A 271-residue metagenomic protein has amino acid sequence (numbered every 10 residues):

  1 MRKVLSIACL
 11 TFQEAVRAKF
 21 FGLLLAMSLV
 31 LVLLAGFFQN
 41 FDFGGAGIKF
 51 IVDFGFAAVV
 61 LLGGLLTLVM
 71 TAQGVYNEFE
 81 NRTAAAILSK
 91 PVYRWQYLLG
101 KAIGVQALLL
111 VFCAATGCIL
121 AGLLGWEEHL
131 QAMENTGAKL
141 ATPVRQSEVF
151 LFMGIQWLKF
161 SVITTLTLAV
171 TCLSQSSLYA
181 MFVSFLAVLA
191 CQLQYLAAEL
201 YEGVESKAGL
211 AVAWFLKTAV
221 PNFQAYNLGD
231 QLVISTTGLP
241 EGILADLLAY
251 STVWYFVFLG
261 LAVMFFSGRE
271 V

Functional and structural regions predicted by a protein language model:
M1-G22: Aromatic- and glycine-rich beta-strand/loop motifs that create alpha-glucan
L5-S6, G203-V233: Short hydrophobic, aromatic-rich alpha-helical segments embedded in or entering the lipid bilayer of multi-pass
E14, N77, K90, G125 (+2 more regions): Transmembrane helix-loop junction
A18-K19, Q175-S177: Short loop-to-helix capping motifs
L24-L29, Y179-C191: Central hydrophobic cores of alpha-helical transmembrane segments in multi-pass integral membrane proteins
V32-G74, L98-L173, E199-L200, A211-K217 (+2 more regions): Secretory targeting signals
G74-Q106, F266: Helix-loop-helix units of permease transmembrane domains in multi-pass membrane transporters, especially ABC
D230-V271: Alpha-helical transmembrane segments of multi-pass membrane transporters/translocases
